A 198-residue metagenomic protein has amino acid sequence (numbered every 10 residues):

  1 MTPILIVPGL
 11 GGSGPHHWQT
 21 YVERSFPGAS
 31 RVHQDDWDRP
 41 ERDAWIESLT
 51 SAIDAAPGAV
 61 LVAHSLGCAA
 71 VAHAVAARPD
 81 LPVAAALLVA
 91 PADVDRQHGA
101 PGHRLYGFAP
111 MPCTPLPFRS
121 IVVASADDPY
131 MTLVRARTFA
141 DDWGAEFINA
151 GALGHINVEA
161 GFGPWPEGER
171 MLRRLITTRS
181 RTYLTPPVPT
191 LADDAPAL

Functional and structural regions predicted by a protein language model:
M1-P57, R181, A195: Active-site catalytic motif of lipid deacylating hydrolases and related acyltransferases
L5-G9, H64, A124: The conserved beta1-alpha1 loop
G14-P15, P129-R135: Conserved alpha/beta-hydrolase "acid-adjacent" motif
G28-S30, D141-N157: Catalytic histidine neighborhood in serine/cysteine hydrolases with alpha/beta-hydrolase-type architecture
A44, V158-L172: Post-His helix in hydrolase/transferase enzymes
L61-A72: Gly/Ala-rich beta-loop-alpha elbow adjacent to hydrolase catalytic centers
D80-R96: A conserved short beta-strand
L116-P117, I121-A124, D128: Short beta-strand/loop motif that positions the catalytic acidic residue of the alpha/beta-hydrolase fold
